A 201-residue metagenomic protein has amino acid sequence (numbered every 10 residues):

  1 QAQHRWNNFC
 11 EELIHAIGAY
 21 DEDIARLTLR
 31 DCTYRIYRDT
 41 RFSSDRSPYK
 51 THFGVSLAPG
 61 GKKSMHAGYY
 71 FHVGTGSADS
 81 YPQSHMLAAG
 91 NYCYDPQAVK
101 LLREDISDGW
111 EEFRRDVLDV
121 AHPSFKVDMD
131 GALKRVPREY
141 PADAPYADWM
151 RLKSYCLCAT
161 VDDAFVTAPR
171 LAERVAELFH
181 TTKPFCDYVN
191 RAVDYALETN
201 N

Functional and structural regions predicted by a protein language model:
Q3, Y92, A172: Short, charged/polar micro-motifs that form catalytic or ligand-binding hotspots
Q3-S47: Gly/Pro-rich turn-and-neighbor structural signature
W6-L13, I17, S107, E111-N201: Long, solvent-exposed, polar/charged low-complexity segments
H15, D23, T51-F53, P59 (+5 more regions): General N-terminal targeting signals
I17-R30, A89-F113, C156-C158, D163: Short N-terminal secondary-structure initiator segments
A19-D21, R38-F42, S56, S84-L87 (+3 more regions): Sparse, context-dependent recognition of short Cys/His-centered cofactor- or disulfide-binding micro-motifs
D31, K50, S84, L152-S154: Sequence-level motif detector for i,i+2 pairs with an aromatic at +2
Y37-S107: Aromatic- and glycine-enriched beta-alpha-beta binding-site module
